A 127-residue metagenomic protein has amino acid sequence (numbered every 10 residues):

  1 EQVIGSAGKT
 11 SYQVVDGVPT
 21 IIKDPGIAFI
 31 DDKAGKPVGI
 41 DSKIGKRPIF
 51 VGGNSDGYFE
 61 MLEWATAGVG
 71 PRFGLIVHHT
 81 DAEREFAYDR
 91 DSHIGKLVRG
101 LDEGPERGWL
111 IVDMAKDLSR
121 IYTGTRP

Functional and structural regions predicted by a protein language model:
E1-P127: C-terminal cap/substrate-recognition subdomain and adjoining C-terminal extension of metal-dependent phosphatase-like
